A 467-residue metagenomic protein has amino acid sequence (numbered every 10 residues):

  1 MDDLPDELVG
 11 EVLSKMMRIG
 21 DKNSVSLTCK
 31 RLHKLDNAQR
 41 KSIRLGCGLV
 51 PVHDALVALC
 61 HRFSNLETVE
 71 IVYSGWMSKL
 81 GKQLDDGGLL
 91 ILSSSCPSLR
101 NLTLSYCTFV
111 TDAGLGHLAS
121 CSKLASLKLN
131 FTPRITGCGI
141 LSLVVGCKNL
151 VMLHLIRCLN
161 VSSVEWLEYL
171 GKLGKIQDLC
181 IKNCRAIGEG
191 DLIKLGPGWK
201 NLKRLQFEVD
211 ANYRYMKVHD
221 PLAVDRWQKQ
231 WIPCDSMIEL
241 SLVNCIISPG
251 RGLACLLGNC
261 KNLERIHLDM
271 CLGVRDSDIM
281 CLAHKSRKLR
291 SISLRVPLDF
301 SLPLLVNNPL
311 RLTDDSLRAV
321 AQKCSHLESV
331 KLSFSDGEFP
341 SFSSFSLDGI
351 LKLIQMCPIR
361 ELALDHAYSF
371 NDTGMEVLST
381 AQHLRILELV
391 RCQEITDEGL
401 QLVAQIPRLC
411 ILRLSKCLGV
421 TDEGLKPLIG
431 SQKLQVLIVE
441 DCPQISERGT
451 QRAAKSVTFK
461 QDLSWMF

Functional and structural regions predicted by a protein language model:
M1-S120, A125-G171, K175-H219, W227-I232 (+9 more regions): N-terminal adaptor-interaction module of cullin-RING ubiquitin ligase components
F63, S95-C96, C107, C121-S122 (+16 more regions): Leucine-rich repeat
V72, S105, N130-F131, H154-I156 (+10 more regions): Per-repeat beta-strand-to-loop junction in leucine-rich repeat
W76, F109-V110, R134-I135, N160-V161 (+12 more regions): Canonical position 11/12 of the leucine-rich repeat
M77-Q83, Y215-P221, S301-L310, E338-S344: Short, flexible/disordered intra-domain loops and linkers
P249, E338-G349, I354, A363-D365 (+1 more regions): Eukaryotic modular interaction domains in large regulatory/scaffold proteins
P407, I411-G419, E423-F467: C-terminal interaction modules of eukaryotic adaptor/scaffold proteins
